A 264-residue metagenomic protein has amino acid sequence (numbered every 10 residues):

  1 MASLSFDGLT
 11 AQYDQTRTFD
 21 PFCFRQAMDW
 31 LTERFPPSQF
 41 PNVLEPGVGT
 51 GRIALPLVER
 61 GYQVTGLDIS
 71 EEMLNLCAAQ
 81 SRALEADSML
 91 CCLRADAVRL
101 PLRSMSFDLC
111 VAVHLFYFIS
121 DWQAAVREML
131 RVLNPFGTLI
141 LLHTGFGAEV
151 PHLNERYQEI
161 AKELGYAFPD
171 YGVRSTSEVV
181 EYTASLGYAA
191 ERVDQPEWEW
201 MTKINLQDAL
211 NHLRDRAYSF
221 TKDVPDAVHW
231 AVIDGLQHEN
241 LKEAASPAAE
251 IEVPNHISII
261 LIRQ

Functional and structural regions predicted by a protein language model:
M1-P41, R52-P56, M73-L76, Q80-E85: Conserved class I S-adenosyl-L-methionine
N42-P46, T50-R99: Class I SAM-dependent methyltransferase SAM/SAH-binding core
T50, A190-Q264: Conserved Class I S-adenosyl-L-methionine
V98-C110: A short acidic, Gly/Pro-enriched loop at the edge of an enzyme's catalytic core that lines a small-molecule cofactor
D108-D121: A short SAM/SAH-binding and catalytic strip from SAM-dependent methyltransferases
Q123-P135: A short glycine-rich, Lys/Arg-flanked "PGG" loop and its adjoining helix->strand segment in the class I
T138-D170: Conserved class I S-adenosyl-L-methionine
Y171-G187: Short alpha-helix
